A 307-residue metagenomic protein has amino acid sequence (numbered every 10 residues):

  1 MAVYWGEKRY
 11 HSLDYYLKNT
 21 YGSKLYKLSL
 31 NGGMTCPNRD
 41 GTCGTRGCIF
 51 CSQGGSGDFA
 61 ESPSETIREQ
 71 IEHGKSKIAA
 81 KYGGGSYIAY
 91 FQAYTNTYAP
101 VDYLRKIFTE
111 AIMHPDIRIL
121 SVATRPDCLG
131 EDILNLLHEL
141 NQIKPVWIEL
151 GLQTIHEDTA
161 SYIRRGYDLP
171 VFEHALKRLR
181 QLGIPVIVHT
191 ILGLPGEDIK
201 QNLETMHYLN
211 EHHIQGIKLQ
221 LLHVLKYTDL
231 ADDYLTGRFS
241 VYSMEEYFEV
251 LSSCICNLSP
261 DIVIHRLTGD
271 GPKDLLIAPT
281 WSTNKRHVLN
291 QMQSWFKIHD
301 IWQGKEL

Functional and structural regions predicted by a protein language model:
M1-I88: N-terminal [4Fe-4S]-dependent radical SAM core
M1-Y15, K24-Y26, G216, V224-L307: Auxiliary Fe-S-binding modules of radical SAM enzymes
Y26-L30, Y87-A89, L120-V122, V146-L150 (+3 more regions): Hydrophobic faces of well-ordered beta-strands that scaffold small-molecule active sites in alpha/beta enzyme cores
G54-I71, I78-V101, D116-L129, P145-V171 (+1 more regions): Core AdoMet radical
G74-I78, L129-I143, L203-H213, C256: Short amphipathic alpha-helices and their capping/turn segments at secondary-structure boundaries
I78-Y82, I107-P115, N135-P145, K177-Q181: Acidic (Asp/Glu)-rich catalytic clusters
R105-T109, H138, D198-Q215, G271-Q293: Short, electropositive alpha-helical surface patch
P170-D229, E245-T268: Conserved C-terminal portion of the radical SAM core fold that forms the substrate/S-adenosylmethionine-binding
